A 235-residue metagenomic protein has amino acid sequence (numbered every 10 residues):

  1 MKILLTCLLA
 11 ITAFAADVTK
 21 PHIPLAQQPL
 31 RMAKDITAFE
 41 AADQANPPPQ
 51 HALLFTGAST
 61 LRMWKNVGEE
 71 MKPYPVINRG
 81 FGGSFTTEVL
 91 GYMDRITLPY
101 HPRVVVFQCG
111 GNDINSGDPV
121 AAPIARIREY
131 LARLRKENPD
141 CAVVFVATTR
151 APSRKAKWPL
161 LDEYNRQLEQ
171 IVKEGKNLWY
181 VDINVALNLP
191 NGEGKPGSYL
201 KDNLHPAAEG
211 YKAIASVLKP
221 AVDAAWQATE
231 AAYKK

Functional and structural regions predicted by a protein language model:
M1-L54, K65, E69-E70, E174 (+1 more regions): N-terminal secretory targeting modules
K20-H22, A26-Q28, P73-T87, N115 (+1 more regions): Acidic/histidine-rich helix-loop elements that form or flank divalent-metal/phosphate-binding sites at the catalytic
L54-T56, I77: Conserved beta-strand elements of the Class I
L61-I77, T86-A125, V144, T148-P152: Oxyanion-hole/transition-state-stabilizing segment in secreted/luminal serine hydrolases and related acyltransferases
R79-S84, V106-P119, R128, R135 (+4 more regions): Cell-envelope and extracellular/periplasmic
V120-Y130, W158-N165: Charged helix-capping and loop-helix junction motifs
N138-A142: A short helix->loop->beta-strand "cap" motif at the edges of active sites that frequently abuts
R150-K235: Catalytic His-Asp segment of secreted/periplasmic serine-dependent ester chemistry enzymes
